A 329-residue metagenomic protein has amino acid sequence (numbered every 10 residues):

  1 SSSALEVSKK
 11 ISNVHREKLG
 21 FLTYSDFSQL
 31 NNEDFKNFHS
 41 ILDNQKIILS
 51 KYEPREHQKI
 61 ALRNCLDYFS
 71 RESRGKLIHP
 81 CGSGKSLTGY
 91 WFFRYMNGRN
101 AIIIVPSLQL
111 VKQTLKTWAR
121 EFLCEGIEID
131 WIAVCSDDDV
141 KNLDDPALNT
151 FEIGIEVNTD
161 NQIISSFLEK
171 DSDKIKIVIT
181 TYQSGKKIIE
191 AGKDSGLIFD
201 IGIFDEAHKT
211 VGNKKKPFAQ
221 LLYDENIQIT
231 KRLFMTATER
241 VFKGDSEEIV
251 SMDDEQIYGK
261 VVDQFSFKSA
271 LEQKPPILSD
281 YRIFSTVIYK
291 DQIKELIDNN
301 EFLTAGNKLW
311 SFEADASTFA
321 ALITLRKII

Functional and structural regions predicted by a protein language model:
S1-P80, L87-R99, K116: ATP-dependent helicase/translocase motor core
S83, I132-Q162, T181-K187, K209-G212: Conserved helicase motor
S83-G84, Q109: ATP-binding Walker
Y95-G126, D130-D139, S184: Conserved Walker A/P-loop ATP-binding site and its immediately adjacent core in helicase/helicase-like ATPase domains
V157-N161, K209-Y223, E248-V261: Substrate-gripping "pore-loop 1 plus following alpha2 helix"
N161-I198: Conserved helix/coil segment N-terminal to the catalytic DExD/H
Y182-S184, G192-F234, T238-R240: SF2 helicase catalytic motif II
G244-I329: Interdomain helical connector at the RecA1-RecA2 junction of SF1/SF2 helicase-like NTPases
